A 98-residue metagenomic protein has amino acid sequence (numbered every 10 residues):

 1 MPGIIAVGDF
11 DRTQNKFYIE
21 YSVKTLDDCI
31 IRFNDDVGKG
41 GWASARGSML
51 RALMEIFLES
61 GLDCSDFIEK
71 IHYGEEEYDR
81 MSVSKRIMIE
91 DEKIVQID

Functional and structural regions predicted by a protein language model:
M1-G3, A52: Generic short amphipathic/hydrophobic targeting helices enriched at N-termini, encompassing Sec-type signal peptides
G3-G47: N-terminal acidic leader/helix
R12, I19-V23, D35, E59 (+3 more regions): Intrinsically disordered, low-complexity regions enriched in small/polar residues
K39-E77: Acidic, low-complexity, intrinsically disordered interaction modules
L62-D98: Charged low-complexity stretches with an acidic bias
